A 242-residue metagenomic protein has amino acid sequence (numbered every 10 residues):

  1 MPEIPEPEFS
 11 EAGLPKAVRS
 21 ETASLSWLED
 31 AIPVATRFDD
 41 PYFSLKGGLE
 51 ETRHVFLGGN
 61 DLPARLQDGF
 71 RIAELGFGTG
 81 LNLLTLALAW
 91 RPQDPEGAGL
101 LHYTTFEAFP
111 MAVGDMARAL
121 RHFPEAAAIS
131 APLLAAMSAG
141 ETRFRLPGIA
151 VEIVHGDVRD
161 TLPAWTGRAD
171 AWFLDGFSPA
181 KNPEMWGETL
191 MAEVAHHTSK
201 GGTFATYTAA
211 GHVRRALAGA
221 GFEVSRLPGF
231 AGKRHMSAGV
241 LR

Functional and structural regions predicted by a protein language model:
M1-A73, A87-P124: Rossmann-like AdoMet
G76: Conserved glycine-centered beta->alpha loop in an early N-terminal alpha/beta scaffold
G80-L84: Glycine-rich SAM-binding Motif I of class I
D115-W165: S-adenosyl-L-methionine
V151-I153, G167-G176: Short SAM/SAH-binding signature in class I
M185-K200: A short glycine-rich, Lys/Arg-flanked "PGG" loop and its adjoining helix->strand segment in the class I
K200-T208: Conserved beta-strand signature within the Rossmann-like core of class I S-adenosyl-L-methionine
A209-R242: Class I S-adenosyl-L-methionine
